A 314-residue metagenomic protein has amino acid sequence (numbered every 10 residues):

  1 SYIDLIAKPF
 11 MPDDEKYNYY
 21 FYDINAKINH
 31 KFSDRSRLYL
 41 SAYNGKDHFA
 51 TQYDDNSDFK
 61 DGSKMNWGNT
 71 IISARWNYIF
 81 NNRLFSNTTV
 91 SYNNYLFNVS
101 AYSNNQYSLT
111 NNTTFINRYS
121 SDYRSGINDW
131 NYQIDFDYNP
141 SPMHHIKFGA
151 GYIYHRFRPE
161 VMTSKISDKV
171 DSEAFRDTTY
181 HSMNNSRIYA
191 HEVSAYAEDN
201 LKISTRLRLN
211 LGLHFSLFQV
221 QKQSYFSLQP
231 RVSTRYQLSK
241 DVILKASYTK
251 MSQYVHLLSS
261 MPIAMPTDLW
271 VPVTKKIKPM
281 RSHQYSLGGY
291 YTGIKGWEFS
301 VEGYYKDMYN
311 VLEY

Functional and structural regions predicted by a protein language model:
S1-W67, F97, A101, N310: Periplasmic-side early beta-strands and strand-to-turn transitions of outer-membrane beta-barrels
I6-P12, G45, A50-F59, N98-Y107 (+6 more regions): Outer-membrane beta-barrel translocator domains and adjoining extracellular loop/strand segments of Gram-negative
Y19-D23, W67-I71, R124-N131, H145 (+5 more regions): Transmembrane beta-barrel architecture of outer-membrane proteins
N29-D47, N66-Q221: Face-selective signature of the C-terminal outer-membrane beta-barrel domain
H48-A50, L96, T163, Y236 (+2 more regions): Surface-exposed extracellular loop regions of Gram-negative outer-membrane beta-barrel proteins, predominantly
D129-N131, M183-N184, I188, E298-Y314: Outer membrane beta-barrel strand-and-loop segments of large Gram-negative receptors, especially TonB-dependent
S182-K202, L209, L213-V232, Y236-K240 (+4 more regions): Extended, folded domain segments that form the structural surfaces/walls around functional sites
